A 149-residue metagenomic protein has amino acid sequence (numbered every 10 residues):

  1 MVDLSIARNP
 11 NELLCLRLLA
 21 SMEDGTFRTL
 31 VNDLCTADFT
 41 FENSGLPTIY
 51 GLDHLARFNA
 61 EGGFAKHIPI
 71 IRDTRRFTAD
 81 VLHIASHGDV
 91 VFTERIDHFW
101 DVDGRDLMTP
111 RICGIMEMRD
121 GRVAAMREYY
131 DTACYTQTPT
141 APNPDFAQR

Functional and structural regions predicted by a protein language model:
M1-A37, P144-R149: Short, low-complexity N-terminal intrinsically disordered segments enriched in polar/charged residues
R28-D89: A solvent-exposed, acidic/Ser-Thr-rich amphipathic alpha-helical stretch
L52-D53, D103-D106, C134-T140: A short, polar/proline- and glycine-enriched secondary-structure boundary/capping micro-motif
R72, F99-T109: Short, cysteine-centered beta-strand-loop-beta hairpins and adjacent loop/turn segments enriched in charged/polar
A79-I84, I96-H98, R111-E117: Hydrophobic/aromatic beta-strand elements that line small-molecule binding cavities or substrate pockets in beta-rich
I84-V90, E117-A124: A short, structured loop/turn motif at beta-sheet edges
L107-M116, R127-C134: Short beta->alpha transition motifs characteristic of CBS
R127-R149: Low-complexity, intrinsically disordered terminal/linker segments enriched in charged and Gly/Pro repeats
